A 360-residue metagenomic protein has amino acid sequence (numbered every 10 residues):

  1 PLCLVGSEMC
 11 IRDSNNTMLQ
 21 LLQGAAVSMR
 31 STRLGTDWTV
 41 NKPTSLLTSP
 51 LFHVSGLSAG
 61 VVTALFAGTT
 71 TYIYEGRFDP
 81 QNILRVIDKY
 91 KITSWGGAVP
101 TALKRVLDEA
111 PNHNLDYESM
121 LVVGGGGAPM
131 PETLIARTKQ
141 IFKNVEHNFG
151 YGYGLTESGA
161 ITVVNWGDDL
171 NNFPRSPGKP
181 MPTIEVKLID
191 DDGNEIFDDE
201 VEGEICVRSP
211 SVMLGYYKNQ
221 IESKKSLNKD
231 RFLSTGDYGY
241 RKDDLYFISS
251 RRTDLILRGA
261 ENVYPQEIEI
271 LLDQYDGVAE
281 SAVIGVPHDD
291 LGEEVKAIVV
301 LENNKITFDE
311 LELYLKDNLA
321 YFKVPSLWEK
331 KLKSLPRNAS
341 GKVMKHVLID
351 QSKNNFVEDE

Functional and structural regions predicted by a protein language model:
P1-G6, I11: Single conserved hydrophobic/aromatic residue that forms the stacking wall/gate of nucleotide- or nucleobase-binding
L21-T44, F52-S94, E109: Conserved AMP-binding/adenylation subdomain of ANL enzymes
T69, K89-A98, L107-N172, E185 (+1 more regions): Gly/Ser/Thr-rich phosphate-binding loop
R85-D88, W95, S209-P210, L214-G215 (+6 more regions): AMP-binding/adenylate-forming catalytic core of the ANL superfamily
A98, F149-E157, P177-P180, I284-P287 (+1 more regions): Beta-strand->loop->alpha-helix junctions that form or flank phosphate-binding loops in nucleotide-handling enzymes
G127, G154, G178, D237 (+1 more regions): Active-site glycine-centered loops adjacent to acidic/histidine catalytic or metal-binding residues that shape
D168, K179-T183, N194-S226, V263: Conserved ATP/PPi-binding loop(s) of AMP-dependent carboxylate-activating enzymes
D350-E360: Acidic/polar alpha-helix N-cap and adjacent early helical turns within long charge-rich amphipathic helices/linkers
